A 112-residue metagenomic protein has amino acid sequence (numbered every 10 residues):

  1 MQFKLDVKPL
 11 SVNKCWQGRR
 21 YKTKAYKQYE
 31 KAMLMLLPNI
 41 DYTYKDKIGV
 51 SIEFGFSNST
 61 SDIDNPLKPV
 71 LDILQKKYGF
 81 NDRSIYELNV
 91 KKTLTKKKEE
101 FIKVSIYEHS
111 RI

Functional and structural regions predicted by a protein language model:
M1-I112: Acidic, proline/glycine-enriched N-terminal capping motif
